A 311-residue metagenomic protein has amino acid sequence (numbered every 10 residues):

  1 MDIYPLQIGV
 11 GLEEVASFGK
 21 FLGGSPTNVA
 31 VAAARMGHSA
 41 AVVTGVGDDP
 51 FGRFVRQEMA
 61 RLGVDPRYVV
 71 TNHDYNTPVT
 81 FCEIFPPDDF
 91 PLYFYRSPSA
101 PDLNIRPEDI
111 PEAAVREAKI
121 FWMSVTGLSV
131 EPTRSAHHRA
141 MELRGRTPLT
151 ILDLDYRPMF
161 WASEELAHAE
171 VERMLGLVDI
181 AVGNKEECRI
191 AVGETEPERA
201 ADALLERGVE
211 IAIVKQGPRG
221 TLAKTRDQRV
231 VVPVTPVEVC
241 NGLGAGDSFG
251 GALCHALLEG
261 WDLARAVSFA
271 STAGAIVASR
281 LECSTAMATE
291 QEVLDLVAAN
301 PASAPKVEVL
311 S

Functional and structural regions predicted by a protein language model:
M1-D65, E238-C240, A304, E308-S311: Glycine-rich phosphate/adenosyl-contacting loop at the front of the ribokinase-like
Y4-L6, Y93, E131, I190-A191 (+3 more regions): Residues that scaffold the ATP/ADP-binding catalytic core of kinase and kinase-like folds
V31, V79-E83, G220-A223: Short beta-strand scaffold segments in enzyme catalytic cores
A33, N184, G246: Short, conserved phosphate/pyrophosphate- and ester-handling motifs at nucleotide-, phospho-/glycolipid
S39-V125, T150, D295-S311: Conserved N-terminal subdomain of the carbohydrate kinase-like
I120-A203, P218-T221: Conserved beta-alpha-beta core of the PfkB/ribokinase-like small-molecule kinase fold
E142-L143, G193-S311: Conserved phosphate-binding/catalytic region of the ribokinase-like
